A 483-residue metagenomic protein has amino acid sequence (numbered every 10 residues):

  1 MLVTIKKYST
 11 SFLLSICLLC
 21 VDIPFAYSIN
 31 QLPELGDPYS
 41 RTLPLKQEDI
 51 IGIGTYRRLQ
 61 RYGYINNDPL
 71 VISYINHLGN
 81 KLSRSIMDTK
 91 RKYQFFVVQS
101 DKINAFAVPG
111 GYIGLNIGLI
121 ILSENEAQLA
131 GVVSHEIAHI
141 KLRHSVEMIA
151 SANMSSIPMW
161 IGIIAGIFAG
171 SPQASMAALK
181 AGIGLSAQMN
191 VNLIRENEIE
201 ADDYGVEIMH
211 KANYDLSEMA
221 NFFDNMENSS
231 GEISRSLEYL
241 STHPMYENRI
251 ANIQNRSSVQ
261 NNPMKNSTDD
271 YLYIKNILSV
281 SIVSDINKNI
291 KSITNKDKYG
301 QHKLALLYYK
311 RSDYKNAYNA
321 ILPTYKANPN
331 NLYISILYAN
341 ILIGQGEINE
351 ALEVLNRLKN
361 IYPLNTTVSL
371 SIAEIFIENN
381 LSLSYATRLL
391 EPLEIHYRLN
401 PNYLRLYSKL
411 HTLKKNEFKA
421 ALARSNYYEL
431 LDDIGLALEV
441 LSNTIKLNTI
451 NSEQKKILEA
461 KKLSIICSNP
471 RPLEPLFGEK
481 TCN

Functional and structural regions predicted by a protein language model:
L2-T4, Y8, I16-N104, S229-G231 (+9 more regions): Hydrophobic or amphipathic, alpha-helical segments that drive membrane association/targeting
E34-T42, I53, Y64-N67, S73 (+2 more regions): Extracytoplasmic and endomembrane cell-envelope/extracellular-matrix remodeling and assembly machinery
L115, G131-H139, R143, A201: Active-site recognition of the HExxH zinc-binding catalytic motif
I117-G131, L193: Short pre-active-site segment immediately N-terminal to the catalytic Zn-binding motif
A127, I137-M154: Catalytic Zn2+-binding segment of zinc metalloproteases
M154-G170, A177-M189: Membrane-active amphipathic alpha-helices enriched in small hydrophobic residues
